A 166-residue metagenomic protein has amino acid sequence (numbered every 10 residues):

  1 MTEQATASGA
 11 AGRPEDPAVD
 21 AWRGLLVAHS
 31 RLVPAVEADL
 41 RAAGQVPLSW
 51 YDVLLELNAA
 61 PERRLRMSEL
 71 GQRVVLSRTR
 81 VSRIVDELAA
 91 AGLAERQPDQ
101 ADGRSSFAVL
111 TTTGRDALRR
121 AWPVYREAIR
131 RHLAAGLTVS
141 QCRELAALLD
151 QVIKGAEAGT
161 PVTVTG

Functional and structural regions predicted by a protein language model:
M1-G44, T165-G166: N-terminal leader segment of winged-helix/HTH proteins
S8, D86-E144: Charged, amphipathic alpha-helical coiled-coil/dimerization segments
D20, G24, D52-E56, D116: Pre-recognition alpha-helix immediately N-terminal to the DNA-recognition helix within helix-turn-helix or winged-helix
P34-S77, T163-G166: N-terminal helix-turn-helix DNA-binding core of bacterial DNA-binding proteins
M67, V85-D86: Short, hydrophobic-biased segments on the C-terminal half of alpha helices that form "recognition helices"
C142-G166: Exposed, interaction-prone assembly regions rather than primary DNA-binding/catalytic cores
